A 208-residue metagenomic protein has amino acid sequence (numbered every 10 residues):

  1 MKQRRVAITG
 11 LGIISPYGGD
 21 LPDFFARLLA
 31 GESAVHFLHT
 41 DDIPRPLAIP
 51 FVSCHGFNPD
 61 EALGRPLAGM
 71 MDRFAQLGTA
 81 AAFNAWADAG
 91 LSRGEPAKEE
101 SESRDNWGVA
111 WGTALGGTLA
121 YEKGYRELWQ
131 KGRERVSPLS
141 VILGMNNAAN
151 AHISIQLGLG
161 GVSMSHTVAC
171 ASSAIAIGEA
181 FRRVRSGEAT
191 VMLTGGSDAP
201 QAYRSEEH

Functional and structural regions predicted by a protein language model:
M1-L67: ACP-dependent fatty acid/polyketide chain-elongation machinery
K2-Q3, G19, A30-A34, A87-E102 (+1 more regions): Acyl-thioester C-C bond-transforming condensing/cleaving domain
A7, G78, G108-G112: Short, conserved beta-strand segments within well-ordered enzyme catalytic domains that often line or immediately flank
I13, M71, H166: Generic anion/oxyanion-binding catalytic loop in active/binding sites
T40-L91, N146-G160: A glycine- and small-residue-enriched flexible loop/hinge segment at structural boundaries
R104-N106: A general structural motif
